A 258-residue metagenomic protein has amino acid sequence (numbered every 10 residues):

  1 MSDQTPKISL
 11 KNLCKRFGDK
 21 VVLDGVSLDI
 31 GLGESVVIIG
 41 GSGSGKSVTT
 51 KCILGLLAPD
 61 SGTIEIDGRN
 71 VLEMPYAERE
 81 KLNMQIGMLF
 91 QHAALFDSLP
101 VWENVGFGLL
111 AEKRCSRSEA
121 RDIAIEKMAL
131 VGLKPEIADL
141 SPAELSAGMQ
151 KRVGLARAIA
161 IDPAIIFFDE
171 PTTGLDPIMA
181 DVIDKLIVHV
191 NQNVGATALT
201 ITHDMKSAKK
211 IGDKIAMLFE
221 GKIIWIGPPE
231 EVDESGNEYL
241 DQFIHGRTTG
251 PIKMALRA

Functional and structural regions predicted by a protein language model:
L54: Helix-to-loop junction immediately C-terminal to a conserved catalytic motif
R69-N70, R117-E136: Conserved ABC ATPase "signature" region
L99-F107: Short coil-to-helix segment of the ABC ATPase nucleotide-binding domain corresponding to the Q-loop/switch region
S141-L145, M149: Conserved ABC ATPase signature
D162: Conserved catalytic motifs of ABC-family nucleotide-binding domains
I166-D169: Catalytic Walker B motif of ABC-type/P-loop ATPase nucleotide-binding domains
